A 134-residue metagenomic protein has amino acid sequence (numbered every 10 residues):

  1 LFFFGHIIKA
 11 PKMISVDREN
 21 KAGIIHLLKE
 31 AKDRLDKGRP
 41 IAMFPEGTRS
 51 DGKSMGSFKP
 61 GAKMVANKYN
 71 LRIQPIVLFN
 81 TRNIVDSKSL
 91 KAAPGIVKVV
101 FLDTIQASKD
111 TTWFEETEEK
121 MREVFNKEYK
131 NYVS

Functional and structural regions predicted by a protein language model:
L1-K21: Catalytic core of membrane glycerolipid acyltransferases/transacylases, capturing the structured, soluble-facing
I25-S134: Non-catalytic C-terminal accessory region of glycerolipid acyltransferases and related lyso-lipid remodeling enzymes
